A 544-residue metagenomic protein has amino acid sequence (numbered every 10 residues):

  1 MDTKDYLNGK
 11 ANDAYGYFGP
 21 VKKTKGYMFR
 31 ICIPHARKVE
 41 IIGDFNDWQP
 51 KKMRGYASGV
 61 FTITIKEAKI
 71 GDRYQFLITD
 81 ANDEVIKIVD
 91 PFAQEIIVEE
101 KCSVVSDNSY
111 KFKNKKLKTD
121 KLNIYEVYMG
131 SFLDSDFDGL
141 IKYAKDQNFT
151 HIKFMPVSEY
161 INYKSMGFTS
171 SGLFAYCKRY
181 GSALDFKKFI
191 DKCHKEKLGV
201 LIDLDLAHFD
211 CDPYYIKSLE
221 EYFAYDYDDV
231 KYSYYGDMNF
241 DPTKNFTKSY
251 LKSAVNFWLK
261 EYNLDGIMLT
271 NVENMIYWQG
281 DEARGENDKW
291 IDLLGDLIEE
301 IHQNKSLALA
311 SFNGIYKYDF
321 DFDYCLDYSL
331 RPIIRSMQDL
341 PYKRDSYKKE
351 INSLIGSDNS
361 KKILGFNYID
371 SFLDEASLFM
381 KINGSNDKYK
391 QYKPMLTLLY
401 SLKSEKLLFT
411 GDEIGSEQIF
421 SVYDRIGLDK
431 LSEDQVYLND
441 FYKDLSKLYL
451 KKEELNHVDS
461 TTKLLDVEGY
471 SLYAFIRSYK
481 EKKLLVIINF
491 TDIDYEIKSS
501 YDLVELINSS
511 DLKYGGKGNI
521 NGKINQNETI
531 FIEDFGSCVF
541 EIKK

Functional and structural regions predicted by a protein language model:
M1-M28, I33, W48-E126, S131 (+1 more regions): The feature marks proteins involved in alpha-glucan
I31, F76, V127, F154 (+9 more regions): Conserved, mostly hydrophobic/aromatic
C32-V39, N46-W48, T491-D492, S500-Y501: Short proline/glycine-enriched turn/loop motifs at strand-loop junctions of beta-rich domains
I70-Y74, N519-K544: C-terminal beta-strand-rich structural cap/linker in extracellular carbohydrate-active enzymes
I86, A93, I97-E99, N263-D265 (+3 more regions): Conserved alpha/beta catalytic core and glycan-binding cleft of carbohydrate-active enzymes
K115-K118, Y128-K289, L293, L297-Q303: Substrate-binding/active-site clefts of carbohydrate-active enzymes
I426, L431-N439, L445-K447, K498-G522: C-terminal accessory region downstream of the catalytic core in glycan-modifying enzymes
D429-L464, G536: Aromatic- and carboxylate-lined catalytic core of secreted/periplasmic carbohydrate-active enzymes
